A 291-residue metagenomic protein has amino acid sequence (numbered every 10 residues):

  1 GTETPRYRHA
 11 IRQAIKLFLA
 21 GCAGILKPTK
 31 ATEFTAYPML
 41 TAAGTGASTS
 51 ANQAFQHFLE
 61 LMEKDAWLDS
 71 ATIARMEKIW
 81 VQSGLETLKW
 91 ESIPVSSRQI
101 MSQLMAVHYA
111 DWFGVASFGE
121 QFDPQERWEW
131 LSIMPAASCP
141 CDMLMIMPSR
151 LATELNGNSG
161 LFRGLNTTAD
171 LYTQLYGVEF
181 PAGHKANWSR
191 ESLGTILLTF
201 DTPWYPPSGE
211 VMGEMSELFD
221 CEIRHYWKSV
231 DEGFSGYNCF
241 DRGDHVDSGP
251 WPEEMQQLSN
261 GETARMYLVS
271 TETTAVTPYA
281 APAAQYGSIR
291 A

Functional and structural regions predicted by a protein language model:
G1-A291: Intrinsic low-complexity, intrinsically disordered or marginally ordered coil/linker segments
